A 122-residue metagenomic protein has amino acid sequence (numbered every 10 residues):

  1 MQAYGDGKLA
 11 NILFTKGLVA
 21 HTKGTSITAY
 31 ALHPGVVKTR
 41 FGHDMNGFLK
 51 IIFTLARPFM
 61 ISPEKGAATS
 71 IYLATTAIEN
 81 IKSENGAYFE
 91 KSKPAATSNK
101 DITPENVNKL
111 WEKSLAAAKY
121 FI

Functional and structural regions predicted by a protein language model:
M1-I122: NAD(P)H-dependent oxidoreductase Rossmann-fold/reductase module
